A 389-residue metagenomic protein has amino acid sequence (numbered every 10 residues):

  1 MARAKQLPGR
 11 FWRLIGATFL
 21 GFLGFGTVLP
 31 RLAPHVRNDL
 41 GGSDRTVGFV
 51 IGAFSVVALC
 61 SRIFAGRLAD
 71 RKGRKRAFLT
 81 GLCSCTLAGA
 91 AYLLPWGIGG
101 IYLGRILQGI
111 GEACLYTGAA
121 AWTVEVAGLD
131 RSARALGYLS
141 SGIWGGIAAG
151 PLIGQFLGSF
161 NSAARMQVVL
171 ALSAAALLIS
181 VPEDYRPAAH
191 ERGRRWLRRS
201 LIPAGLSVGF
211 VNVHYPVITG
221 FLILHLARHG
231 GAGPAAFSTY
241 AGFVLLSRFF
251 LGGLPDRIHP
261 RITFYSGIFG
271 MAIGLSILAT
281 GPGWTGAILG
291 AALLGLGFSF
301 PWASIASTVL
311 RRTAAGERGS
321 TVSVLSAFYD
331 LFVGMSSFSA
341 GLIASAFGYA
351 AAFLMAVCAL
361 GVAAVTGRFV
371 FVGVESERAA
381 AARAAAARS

Functional and structural regions predicted by a protein language model:
L29-P30, P203-F237: Extracytoplasmic gate region of multi-pass secondary transporters
G41, G73, L94-G99, H259 (+1 more regions): Helix-breaking motifs and short loop linkers at transmembrane-helix boundaries and internal kinks in secondary membrane
S55-I63, I147-A148, A241-F249, V333-G334: Residue-level signature of mid-helix packing/kink "hotspots" within the transmembrane helices of 12-pass Major
S61-G73, G158, S247-P260, A344: Helix-to-loop junctions at the C-terminal end of transmembrane segments in multipass secondary transporters
C83-W96, G270-P282: C-terminal ends and interior cores of transmembrane alpha-helices in multi-pass membrane transporters/permeases
G104-G142, S307: Cytoplasmic helix-loop-helix junction between adjacent transmembrane helices in 12-TM secondary transporters
A164-I179, F353-F369: Symmetry-related core transmembrane helices of the 12-TM Major Facilitator Superfamily/SLC fold
